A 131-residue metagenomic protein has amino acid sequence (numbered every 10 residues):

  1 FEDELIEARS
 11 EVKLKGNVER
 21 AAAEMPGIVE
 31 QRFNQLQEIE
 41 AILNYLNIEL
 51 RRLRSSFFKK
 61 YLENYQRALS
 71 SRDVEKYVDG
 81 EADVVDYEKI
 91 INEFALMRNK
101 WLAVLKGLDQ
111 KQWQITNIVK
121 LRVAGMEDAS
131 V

Functional and structural regions predicted by a protein language model:
E4-N34: Short, charge-rich amphipathic alpha-helices with coiled-coil/heptad character
A22-M25, V29-L36, I91, A95-W101 (+1 more regions): Extended alpha-helical coiled-coil scaffold domains characteristic of the BAR superfamily
Q31-N34, F57, E75-K76, Q114 (+1 more regions): Eukaryotic N-proximal low-complexity acidic segments or loops
E40, S56, K60, A95 (+1 more regions): Catalytic phosphate/metal-binding cores of nucleic-acid and nucleotide-processing enzymes, i.e., regions that mediate
L46-I90: Extended, amphipathic alpha-helical coiled-coil scaffold segments used for oligomerization/tethering in eukaryotic
N47-R52, D86-L121: Long amphipathic alpha-helical coiled-coil segments
R122-V131: Acidic, low-complexity, intrinsically disordered peripheral segments
